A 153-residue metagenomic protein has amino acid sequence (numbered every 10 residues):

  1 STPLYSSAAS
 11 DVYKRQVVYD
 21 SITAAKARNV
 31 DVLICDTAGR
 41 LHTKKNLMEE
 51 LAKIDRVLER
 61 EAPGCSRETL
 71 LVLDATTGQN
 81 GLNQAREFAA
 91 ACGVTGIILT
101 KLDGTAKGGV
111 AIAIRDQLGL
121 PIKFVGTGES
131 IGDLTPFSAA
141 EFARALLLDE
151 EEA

Functional and structural regions predicted by a protein language model:
S1-A9, Y13: Single conserved hydrophobic/aromatic residue that forms the stacking wall/gate of nucleotide- or nucleobase-binding
S7, D20, V32-L33: Phosphate/pyrophosphate-binding betaalpha-module
K14-R28, H42-E151: Conserved catalytic-core segment of NTP-binding enzymes
L33-C35, I98: Walker B beta-strand of ABC/ABC-like P-loop ATPase nucleotide-binding domains, specifically the conserved hydrophobic
A38-R40: Short glycine-rich anion-binding loops that position phosphate/pyrophosphate groups of nucleotides and phosphorylated
